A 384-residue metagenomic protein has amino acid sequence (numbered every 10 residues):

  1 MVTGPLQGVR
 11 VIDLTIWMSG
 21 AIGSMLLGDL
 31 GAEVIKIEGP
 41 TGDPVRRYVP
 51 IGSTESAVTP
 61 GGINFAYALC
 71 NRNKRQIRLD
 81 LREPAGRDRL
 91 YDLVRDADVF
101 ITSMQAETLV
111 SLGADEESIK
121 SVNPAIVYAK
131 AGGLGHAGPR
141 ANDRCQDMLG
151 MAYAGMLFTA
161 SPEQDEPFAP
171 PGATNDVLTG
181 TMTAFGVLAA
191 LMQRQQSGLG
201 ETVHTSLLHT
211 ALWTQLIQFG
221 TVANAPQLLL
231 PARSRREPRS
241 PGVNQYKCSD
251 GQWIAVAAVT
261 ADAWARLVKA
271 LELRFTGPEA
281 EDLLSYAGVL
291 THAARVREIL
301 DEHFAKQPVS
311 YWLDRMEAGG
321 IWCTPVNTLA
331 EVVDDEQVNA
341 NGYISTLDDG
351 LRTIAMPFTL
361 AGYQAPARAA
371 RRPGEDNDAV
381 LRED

Functional and structural regions predicted by a protein language model:
M1-L199, L347, R372, D376-D384: N-terminal helix-loop segment corresponding to the beta1-alpha1 unit of nucleotide/adenylate-binding folds
M1-R10, K247-S249, N327, E331-D384: Terminal low-complexity tails and localization/encapsulation signals of metabolic enzymes
V34, E317-E331: Short, well-structured beta-strand/strand-turn elements
T41, L134-G135, L207-L212, D250-Q252 (+2 more regions): Glycine-rich beta-alpha junction loops
V58-T59, Y67, A232-P238, N244-Q245 (+2 more regions): Short Gly/Pro-enriched turn/cap motifs at secondary-structure boundaries
F168-L178, G200-T202, R233-E237, P241-V243 (+3 more regions): A short glycine-threonine-serine/GTX helix/turn-capping micro-motif
L191-P231: Substrate-binding/catalytic subdomain of NAD(P)-dependent oxidoreductase enzymes
G242-G319, C323: Aromatic-enriched alpha-helical interface/lid elements that frame and gate functional surfaces
